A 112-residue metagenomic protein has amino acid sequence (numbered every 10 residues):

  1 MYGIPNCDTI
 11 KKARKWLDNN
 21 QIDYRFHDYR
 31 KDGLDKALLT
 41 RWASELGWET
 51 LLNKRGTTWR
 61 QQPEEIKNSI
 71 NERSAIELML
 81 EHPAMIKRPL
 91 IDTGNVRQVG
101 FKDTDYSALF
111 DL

Functional and structural regions predicted by a protein language model:
M1-N20, R25-Y29: Local sequence-structure signature of Cys/Sec-based thiol-disulfide redox active-site neighborhoods
Y29-L112: Thiol/selenol-based redox catalytic cores and closely related redox-interacting motifs
